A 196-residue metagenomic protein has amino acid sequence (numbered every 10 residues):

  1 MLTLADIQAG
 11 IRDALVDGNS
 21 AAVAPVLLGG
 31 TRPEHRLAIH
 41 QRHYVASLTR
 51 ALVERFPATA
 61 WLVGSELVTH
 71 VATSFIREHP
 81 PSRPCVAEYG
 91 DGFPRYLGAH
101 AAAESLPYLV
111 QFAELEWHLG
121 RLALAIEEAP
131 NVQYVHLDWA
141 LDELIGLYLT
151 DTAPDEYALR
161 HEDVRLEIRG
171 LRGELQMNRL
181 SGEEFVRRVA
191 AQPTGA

Functional and structural regions predicted by a protein language model:
M1-I126: N-terminal, charged low-complexity regulatory/assembly segments
T3, N19, R32, A153 (+3 more regions): Serine/threonine-rich low-complexity intrinsically disordered regions
R77-E184: Hydrophobic packing positions characteristic of elongated beta-solenoid/beta-helix-type spike/fiber shafts
F185-A196: Short acidic, hydrophobic short linear motifs in intrinsically disordered regions
